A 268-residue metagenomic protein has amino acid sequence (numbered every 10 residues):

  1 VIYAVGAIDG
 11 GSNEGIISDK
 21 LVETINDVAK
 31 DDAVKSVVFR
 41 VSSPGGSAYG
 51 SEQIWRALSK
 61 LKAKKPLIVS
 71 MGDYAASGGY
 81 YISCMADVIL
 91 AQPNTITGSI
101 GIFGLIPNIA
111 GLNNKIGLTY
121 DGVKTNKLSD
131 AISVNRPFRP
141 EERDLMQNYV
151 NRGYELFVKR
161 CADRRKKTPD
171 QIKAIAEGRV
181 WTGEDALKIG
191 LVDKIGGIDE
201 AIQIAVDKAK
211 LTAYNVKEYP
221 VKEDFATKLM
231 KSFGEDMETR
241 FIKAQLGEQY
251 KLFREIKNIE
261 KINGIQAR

Functional and structural regions predicted by a protein language model:
V1-L112: Cleft-lining beta-strand/loop regions that shape enzyme active-site pockets
Y3-G6, V41-S43, M71-D73, A86 (+9 more regions): Active-site proximal loops enriched in glycine and acidic residues that flank catalytic Cys/His/Asp and coordinate
Y3-V28, P220-R268: Intrinsic disorder and flexible/low-complexity segments
V5, R40, K115, D207-K210 (+2 more regions): C-terminal recognition in membrane/secretory proteostasis and scaffolding
A48-Q53, D185-K188, M230-S232: Short glycine/threonine-rich loop-to-helix capping motif typified by GTGT followed within a few residues by an Asp-Pro
F103, P107, L112-G117, V123 (+2 more regions): Surface-exposed, non-catalytic interaction/assembly patches
A110, N114-I189, D193-K194, D199-I204 (+1 more regions): Charged, glycine-interspersed solvent-exposed loop segments at helix/strand-loop junctions that cap or gate access
E200-S232: C-terminal intrinsically disordered, low-complexity extensions immediately downstream of enzyme catalytic cores
